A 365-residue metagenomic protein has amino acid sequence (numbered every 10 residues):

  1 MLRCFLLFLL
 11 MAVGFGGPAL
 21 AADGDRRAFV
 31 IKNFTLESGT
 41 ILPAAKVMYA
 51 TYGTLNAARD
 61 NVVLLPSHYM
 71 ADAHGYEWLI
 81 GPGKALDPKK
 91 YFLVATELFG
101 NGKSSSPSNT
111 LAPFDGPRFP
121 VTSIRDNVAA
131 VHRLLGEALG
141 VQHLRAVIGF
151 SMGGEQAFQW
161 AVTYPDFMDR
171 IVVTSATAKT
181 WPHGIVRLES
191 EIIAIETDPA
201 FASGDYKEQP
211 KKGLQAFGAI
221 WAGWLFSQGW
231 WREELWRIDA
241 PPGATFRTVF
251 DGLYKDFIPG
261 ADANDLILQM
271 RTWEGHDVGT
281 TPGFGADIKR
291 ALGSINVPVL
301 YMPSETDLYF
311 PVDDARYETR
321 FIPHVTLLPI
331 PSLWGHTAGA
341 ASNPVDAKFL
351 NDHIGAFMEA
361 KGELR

Functional and structural regions predicted by a protein language model:
L20-L65, A73, E363-R365: Catalytic-loop region of hydrolases
A50-P113: N-terminal cap/lid subdomain of alpha/beta-hydrolase-fold enzymes
F114, R125-R145: Conserved acidic catalytic loop of the alpha/beta-hydrolase fold
Q142-H183: Conserved hydrolase catalytic core segment
F167-M168, V173-D256: Alpha/beta-hydrolase-fold enzymes
I295, Y301-P303: Short beta-strand/loop motif that positions the catalytic acidic residue of the alpha/beta-hydrolase fold
L308-D314: Conserved alpha/beta-hydrolase "acid-adjacent" motif
H324-R365: Catalytic active-site module of serine/aspartate enzymes centered on a nucleophile-bearing elbow/loop
